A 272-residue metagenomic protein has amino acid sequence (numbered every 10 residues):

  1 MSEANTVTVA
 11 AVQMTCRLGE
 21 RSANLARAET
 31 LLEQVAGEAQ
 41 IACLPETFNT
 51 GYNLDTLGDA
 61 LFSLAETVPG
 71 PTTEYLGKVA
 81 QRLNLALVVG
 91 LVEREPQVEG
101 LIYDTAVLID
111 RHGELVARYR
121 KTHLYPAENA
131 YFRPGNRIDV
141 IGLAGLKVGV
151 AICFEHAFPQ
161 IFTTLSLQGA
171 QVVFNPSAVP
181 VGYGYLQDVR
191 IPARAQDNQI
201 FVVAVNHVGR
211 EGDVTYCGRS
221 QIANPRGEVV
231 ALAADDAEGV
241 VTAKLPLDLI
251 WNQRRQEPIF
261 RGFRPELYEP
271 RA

Functional and structural regions predicted by a protein language model:
M1-Q40, F174: N-terminal active-site segment of His-dependent metallophosphoesterases
A10-G19, L57-A65, L146-V148, V172-A178: Short, basic, glycine/proline-bearing loop/turn elements
V12, Y119, I141, V205 (+2 more regions): Hydrophobic residues at beta-strand termini and immediately following loops that shape nucleotide-binding pockets
R21, E29-H112, R118, P180-I200: Cys-nucleophile CN-hydrolase/nitrilase-fold catalytic domain and related Cys-dependent amidase chemistry that acts on
E66-V68, E95-Q171, S177-V189, A193 (+3 more regions): Active-site catalytic loop in hydrolytic enzyme cores
P69-V88, K147, A157-V241: CN hydrolase (nitrilase-like) catalytic-core segments centered on the catalytic cysteine and neighboring Lys/Glu
V89-L91, T105-L108, D139, S220-I222 (+1 more regions): Short beta-strand scaffold segments in enzyme catalytic cores
I222-A272: Long hydrophobic alpha-helical segments typical of transmembrane helices together with their membrane-interfacial
